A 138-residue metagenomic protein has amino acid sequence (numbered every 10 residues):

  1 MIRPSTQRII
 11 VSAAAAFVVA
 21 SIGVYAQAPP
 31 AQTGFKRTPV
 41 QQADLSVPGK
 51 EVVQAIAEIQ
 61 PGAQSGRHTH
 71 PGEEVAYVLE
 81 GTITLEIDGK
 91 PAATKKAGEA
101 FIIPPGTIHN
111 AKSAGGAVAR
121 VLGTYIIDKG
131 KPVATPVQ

Functional and structural regions predicted by a protein language model:
I2-A13: Bacterial N-terminal signal peptides that target proteins for export
V11-S21: Bacterial N-terminal signal peptides
I22-P29: Sec/Tat signal peptide C-region and signal peptidase I cleavage site
Q32-R67, T124: A short glycine-rich, His/Asp/Glu-containing loop-to-beta-strand
I59-Q60, G89-G106: Short acidic-glycine-tyrosine-enriched beta hairpin
H70-K90, E99, K129: Glycine- and acidic-residue-biased ligand/ion/polar-headgroup-sensing regions
E73, A92, G106-P132: Ligand-binding loop in jelly-roll beta-barrel domains
